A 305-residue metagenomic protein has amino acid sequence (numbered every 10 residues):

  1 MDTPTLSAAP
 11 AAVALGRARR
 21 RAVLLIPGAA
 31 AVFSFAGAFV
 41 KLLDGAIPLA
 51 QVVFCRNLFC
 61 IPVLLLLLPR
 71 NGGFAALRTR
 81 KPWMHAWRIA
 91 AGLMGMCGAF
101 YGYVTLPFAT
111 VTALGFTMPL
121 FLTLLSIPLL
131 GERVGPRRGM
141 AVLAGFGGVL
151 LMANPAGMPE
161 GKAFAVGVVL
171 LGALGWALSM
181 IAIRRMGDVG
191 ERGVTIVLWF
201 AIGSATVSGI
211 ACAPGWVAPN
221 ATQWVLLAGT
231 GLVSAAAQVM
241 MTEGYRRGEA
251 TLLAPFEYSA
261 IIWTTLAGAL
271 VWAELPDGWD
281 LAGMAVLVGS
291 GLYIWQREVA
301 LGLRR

Functional and structural regions predicted by a protein language model:
D2-A8, I262-R305: C-terminal-most transmembrane helix of multi-pass membrane proteins
D2-A8, R21-A22, A46-M94, G175-S179 (+1 more regions): Transmembrane alpha-helices of multi-pass small-molecule transport proteins
R21-A29, L68-P69, G73-G98, F164-G172 (+1 more regions): Loop-to-transmembrane-helix transition segments
A30-A38, L65, I89-C97, P119-L124 (+7 more regions): Hydrophobic/small/kink-forming positions within alpha-helical transmembrane segments of polytopic membrane proteins
C55, T112-T117, M186, G190-I202 (+1 more regions): Helix-helix packing/entry segments at the starts of transmembrane helices
L64, M158-P219, R305: Transmembrane alpha-helical segments that form core, pore/gating elements of small-molecule transporters/exporters
M118-M140, I262-L281: C-terminal transmembrane-helix exit sites in multi-pass transporters
R137-N154, A173-W176, W279-E298: Hydrophobic transmembrane alpha-helices of multi-pass small-molecule transport proteins
